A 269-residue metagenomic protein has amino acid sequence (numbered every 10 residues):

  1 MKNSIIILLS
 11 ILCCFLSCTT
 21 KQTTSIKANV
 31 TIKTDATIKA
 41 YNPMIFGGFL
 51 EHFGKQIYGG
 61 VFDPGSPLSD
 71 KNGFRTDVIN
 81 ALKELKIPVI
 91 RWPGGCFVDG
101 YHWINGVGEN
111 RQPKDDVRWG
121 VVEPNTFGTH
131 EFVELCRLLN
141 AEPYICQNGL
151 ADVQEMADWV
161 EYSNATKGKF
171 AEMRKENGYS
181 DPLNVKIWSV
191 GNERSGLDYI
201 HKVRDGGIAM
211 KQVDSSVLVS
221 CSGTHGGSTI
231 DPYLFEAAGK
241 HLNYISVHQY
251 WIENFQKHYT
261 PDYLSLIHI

Functional and structural regions predicted by a protein language model:
M1-S25: Bacterial Sec-dependent N-terminal signal peptides
C18-S228, F235-Y244: Non-catalytic accessory regions flanking glycosidase/transglycosidase catalytic cores in CAZymes
G60-V61, Q256-Y259: Short acidic, glycine/proline-rich loop/turn micro-motifs
G191-R194, Y250-F255: Conserved radical SAM core fold
G227-D231, V247, K257: Catalytic core of soluble alpha/beta enzymes
I245-I252, Y259-T260: Extended catalytic-interface subdomain
Y263: Active-site and adjacent substrate-binding regions of carbohydrate-active enzymes
I267-I269: Conserved small/polar residues in nucleotide/adenosyl-binding loops
